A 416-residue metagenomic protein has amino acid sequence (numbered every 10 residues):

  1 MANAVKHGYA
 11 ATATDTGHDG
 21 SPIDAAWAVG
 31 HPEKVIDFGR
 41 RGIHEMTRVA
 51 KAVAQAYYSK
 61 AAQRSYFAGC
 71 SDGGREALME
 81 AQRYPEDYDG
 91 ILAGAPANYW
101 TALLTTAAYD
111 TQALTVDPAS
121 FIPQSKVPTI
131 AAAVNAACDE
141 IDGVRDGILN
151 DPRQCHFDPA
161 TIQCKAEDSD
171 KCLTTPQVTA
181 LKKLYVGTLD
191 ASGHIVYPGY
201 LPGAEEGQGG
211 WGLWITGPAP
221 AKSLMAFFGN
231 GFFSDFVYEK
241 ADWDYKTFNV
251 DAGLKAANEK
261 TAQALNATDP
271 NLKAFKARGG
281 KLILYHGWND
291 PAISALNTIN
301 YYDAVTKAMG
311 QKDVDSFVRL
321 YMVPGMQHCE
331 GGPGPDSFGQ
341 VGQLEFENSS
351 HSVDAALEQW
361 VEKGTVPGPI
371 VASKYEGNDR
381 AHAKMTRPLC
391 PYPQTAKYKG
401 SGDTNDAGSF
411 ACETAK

Functional and structural regions predicted by a protein language model:
M1-K416: C-terminal His-loop and adjacent cap/lid subdomain of alpha/beta-hydrolase
